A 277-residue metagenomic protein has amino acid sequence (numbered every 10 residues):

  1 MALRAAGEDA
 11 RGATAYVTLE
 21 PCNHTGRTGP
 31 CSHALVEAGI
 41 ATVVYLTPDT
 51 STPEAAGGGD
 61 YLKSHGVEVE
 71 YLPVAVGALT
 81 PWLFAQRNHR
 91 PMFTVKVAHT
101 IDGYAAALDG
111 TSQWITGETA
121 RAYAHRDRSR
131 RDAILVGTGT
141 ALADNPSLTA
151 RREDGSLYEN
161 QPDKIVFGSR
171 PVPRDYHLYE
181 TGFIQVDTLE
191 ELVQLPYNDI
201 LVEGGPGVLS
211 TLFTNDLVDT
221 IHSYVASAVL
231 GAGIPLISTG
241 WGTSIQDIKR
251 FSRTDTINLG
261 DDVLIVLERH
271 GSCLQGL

Functional and structural regions predicted by a protein language model:
M1-V74, T211-F213: Zn2+-dependent cytidine deaminase-like catalytic core
L3-G7, T80-F84, H125, E190-V193: Generic structural signal for well-ordered alpha-helical scaffold segments
C22, A38, H65, A85 (+2 more regions): Change "in soluble alpha/beta enzymes" to "in soluble alpha/beta proteins
R27, D60, M92-T94, H99-L277: Enzymes that bind and transform nitrogen-containing heteroaromatic metabolites
P48-S51, A55, Q86-R90, Q113 (+1 more regions): Short capping loops/turns at secondary-structure boundaries
S51-T52, G77-L79, A143, V208: Short secondary-structure capping/turn micro-motifs that flank functional sites
H65, P73-A98: Proteins enriched for Cys/Gly/acidic motifs involved in redox and nucleic-acid/cofactor modification
